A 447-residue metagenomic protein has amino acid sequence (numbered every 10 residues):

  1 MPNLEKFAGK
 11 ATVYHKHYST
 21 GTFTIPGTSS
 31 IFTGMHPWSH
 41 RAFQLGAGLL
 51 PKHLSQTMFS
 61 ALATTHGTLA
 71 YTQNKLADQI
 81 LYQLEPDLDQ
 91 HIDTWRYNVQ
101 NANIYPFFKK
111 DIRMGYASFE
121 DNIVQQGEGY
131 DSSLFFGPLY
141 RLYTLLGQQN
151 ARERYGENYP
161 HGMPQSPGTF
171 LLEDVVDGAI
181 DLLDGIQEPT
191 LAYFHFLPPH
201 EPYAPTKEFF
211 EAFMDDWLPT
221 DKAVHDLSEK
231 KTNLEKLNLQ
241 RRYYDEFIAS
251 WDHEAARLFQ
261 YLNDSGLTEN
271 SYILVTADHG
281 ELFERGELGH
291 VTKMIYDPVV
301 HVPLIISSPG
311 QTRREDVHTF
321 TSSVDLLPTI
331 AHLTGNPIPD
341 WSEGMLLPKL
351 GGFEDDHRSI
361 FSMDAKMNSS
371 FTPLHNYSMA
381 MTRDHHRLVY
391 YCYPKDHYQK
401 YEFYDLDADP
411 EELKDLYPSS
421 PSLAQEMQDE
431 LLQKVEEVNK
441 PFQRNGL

Functional and structural regions predicted by a protein language model:
M1-L447: Catalytic domains that recognize anionic headgroups
